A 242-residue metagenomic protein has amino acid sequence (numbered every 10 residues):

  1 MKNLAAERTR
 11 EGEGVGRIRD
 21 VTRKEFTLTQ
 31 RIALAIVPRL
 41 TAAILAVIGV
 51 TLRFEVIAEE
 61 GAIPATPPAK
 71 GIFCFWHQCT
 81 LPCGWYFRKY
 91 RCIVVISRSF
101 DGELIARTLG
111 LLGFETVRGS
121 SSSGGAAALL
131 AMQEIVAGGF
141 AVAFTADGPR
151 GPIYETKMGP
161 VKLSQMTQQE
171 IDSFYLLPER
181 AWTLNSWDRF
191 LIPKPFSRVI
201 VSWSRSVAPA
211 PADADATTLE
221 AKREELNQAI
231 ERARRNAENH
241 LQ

Functional and structural regions predicted by a protein language model:
K2-A43, L111, A126-Q242: Non-catalytic C-terminal accessory region of glycerolipid acyltransferases and related lyso-lipid remodeling enzymes
A46-K70, H77-P82: A short, well-structured juxtamembrane/interface segment
G49-E55, G71-I72, G119-S123, P149-R150: Short, flexible loop segments at the rims of nucleotide/cofactor-binding pockets, characterized by
E55-I57, V117, S202: General small-molecule cofactor/ligand-binding pocket signal
I63, G84, A106, P160-V161: Short amphipathic alpha-helical segments and helix-helix/interface helices
P64-P68, Y86-K89, V136-A137: Flexible, charged surface loops at secondary-structure boundaries
K70-S123, T167, T183: Catalytic core of membrane glycerolipid acyltransferases/transacylases, capturing the structured, soluble-facing
